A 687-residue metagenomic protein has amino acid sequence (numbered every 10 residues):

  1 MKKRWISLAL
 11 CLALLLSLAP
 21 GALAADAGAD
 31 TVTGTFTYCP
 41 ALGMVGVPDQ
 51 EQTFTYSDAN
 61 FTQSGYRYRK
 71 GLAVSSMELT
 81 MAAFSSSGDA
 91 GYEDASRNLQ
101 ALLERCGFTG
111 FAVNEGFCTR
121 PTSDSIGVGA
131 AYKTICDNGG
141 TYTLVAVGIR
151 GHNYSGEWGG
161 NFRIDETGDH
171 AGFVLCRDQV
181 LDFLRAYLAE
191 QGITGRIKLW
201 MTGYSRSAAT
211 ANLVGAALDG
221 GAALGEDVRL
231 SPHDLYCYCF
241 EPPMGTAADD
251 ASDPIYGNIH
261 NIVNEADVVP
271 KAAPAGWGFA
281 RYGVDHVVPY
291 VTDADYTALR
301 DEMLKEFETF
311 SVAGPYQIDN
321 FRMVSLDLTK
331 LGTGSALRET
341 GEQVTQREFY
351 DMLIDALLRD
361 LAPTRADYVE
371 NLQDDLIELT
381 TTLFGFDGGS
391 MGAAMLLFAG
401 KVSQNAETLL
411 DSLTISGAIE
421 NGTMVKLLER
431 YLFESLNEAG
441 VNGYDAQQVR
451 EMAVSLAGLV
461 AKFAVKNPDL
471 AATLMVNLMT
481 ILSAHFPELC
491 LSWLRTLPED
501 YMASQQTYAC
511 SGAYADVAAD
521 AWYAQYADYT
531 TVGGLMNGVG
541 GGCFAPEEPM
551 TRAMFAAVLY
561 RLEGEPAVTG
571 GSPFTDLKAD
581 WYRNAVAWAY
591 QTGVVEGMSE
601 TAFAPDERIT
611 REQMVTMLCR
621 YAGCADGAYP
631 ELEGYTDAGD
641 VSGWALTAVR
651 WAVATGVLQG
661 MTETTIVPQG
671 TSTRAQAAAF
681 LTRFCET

Functional and structural regions predicted by a protein language model:
M1-A9: Bacterial N-terminal signal peptides that target proteins for export
A9-S17: Bacterial N-terminal signal peptides
A22, Y508-A524, V532, N537-N584 (+4 more regions): Feature responds to low-complexity, polar/acidic, surface-exposed segments characteristic of secreted/exported proteins
A25-C118: N-terminal low-complexity, Ser/Thr- and acidic-residue-enriched intrinsically disordered segments
A25-N60, Y142-L144, Q179-K198, A216-A509: Serine hydrolase/lipase
G28, D94-T202, A217-C239, D250-H260: A conserved cap/lid and substrate-binding interface adjacent to the catalytic center of lipid-processing enzymes
G203-S207, A211: Gly/Ala-rich beta-loop-alpha elbow adjacent to hydrolase catalytic centers
N212-A216, A556-A557, V615-T616, A678-A679: Short, hydrophobic alpha-helix immediately C-terminal to the catalytic nucleophile
